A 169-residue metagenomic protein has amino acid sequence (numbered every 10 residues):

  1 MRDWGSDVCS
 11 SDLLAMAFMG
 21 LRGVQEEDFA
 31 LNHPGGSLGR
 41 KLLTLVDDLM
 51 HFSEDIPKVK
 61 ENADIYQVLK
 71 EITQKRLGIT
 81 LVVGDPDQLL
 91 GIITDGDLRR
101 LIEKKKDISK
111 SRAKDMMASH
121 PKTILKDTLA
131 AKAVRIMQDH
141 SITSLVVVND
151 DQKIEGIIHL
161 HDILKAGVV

Functional and structural regions predicted by a protein language model:
M1-C9: Single conserved hydrophobic/aromatic residue that forms the stacking wall/gate of nucleotide- or nucleobase-binding
S10, L14, L49, I72 (+5 more regions): Terminal peptide-recognition signature
G20-H51: Internal, active-site/partner-interface "lid" segment
L42-I56, K110-P121: Bateman (tandem CBS) regulatory domains
K58-R76, V83, I102, T123-I142 (+2 more regions): The conserved cystathionine-beta-synthase
R76-R100: Acidic (E/D-rich), amphipathic helical modules within compact regulatory domains
G91-T94, E155-I163: Short hydrophobic beta-strand motif reused across regulatory alpha/beta modules
L98-S111, I163-V169: A short, polar/charged loop-to-alpha-helix boundary motif
